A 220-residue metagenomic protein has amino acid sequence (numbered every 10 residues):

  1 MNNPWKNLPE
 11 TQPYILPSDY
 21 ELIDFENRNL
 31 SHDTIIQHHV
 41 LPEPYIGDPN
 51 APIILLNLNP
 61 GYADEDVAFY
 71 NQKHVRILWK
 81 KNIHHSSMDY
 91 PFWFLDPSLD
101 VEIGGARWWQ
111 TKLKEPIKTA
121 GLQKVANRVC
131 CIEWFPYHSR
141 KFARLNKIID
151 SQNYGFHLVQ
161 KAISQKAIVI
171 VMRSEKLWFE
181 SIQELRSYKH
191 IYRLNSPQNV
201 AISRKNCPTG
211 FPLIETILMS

Functional and structural regions predicted by a protein language model:
M1-L99, Q152-Y154, L158-Q160, S181 (+2 more regions): Active-site and ligand/interface coordination hotspots across diverse enzymes and nucleic-acid-associated assemblies
M1-N7, I117, N127-S220: Glycine/proline-rich loop-helix segments at beta-alpha junctions forming the active-site rim of enzyme cores
Q12-P13, G121, K166: Short, flexible coil/linker elements and helix-boundary hinge sites characteristic of intrinsically disordered
D24-N29, V101-G105, K141-F142, S164: N-terminal start-of-chain detector that recognizes signal peptides and the immediate post-cleavage beginning
H32-I35, R107-K114, I148-D150: A short linear-motif detector with a strong N-terminal bias
G47, G61, G104-G105, G121 (+2 more regions): Residue-identity detector for glycine
V75-C130: Low-complexity, serine/threonine/proline-enriched polar segments
